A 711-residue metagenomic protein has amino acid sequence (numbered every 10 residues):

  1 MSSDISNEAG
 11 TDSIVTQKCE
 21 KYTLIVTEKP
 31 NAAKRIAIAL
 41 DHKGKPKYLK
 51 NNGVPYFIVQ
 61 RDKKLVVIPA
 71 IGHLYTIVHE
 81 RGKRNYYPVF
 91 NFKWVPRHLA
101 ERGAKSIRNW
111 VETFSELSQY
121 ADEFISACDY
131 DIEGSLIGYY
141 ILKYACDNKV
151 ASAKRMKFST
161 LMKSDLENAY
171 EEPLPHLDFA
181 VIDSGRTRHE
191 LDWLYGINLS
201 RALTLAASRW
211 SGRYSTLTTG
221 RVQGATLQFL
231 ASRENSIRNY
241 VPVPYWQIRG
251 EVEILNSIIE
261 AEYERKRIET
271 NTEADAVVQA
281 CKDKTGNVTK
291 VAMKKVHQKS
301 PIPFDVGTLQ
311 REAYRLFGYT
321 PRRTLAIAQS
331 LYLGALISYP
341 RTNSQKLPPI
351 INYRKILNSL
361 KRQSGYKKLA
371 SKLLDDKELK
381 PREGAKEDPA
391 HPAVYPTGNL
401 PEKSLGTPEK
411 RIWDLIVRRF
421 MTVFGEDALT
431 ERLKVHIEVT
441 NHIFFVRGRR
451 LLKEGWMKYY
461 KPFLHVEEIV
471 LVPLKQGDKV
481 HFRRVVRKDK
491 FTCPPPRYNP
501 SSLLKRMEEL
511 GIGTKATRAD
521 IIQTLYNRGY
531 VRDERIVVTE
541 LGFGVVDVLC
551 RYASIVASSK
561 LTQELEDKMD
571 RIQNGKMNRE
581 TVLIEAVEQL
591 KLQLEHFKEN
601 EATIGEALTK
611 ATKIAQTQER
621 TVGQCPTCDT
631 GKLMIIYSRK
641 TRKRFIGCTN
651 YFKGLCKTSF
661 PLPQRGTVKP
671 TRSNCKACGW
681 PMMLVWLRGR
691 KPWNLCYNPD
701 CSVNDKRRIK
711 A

Functional and structural regions predicted by a protein language model:
S2-I197: Intrinsically disordered, low-complexity regulatory segments
S2-L24, I107, Y144, A151 (+5 more regions): Basic, low-complexity terminal or inter-domain segments flanking catalytic cores
K21-L24, C128-D131, R213-T216, M293-I302 (+4 more regions): Conserved short loop/turn motifs at secondary-structure junctions
N51-R81, G224-E269, V423-I469, G647: Structured, non-catalytic alpha/beta "coupling" segments that mediate domain-domain communication and provide generic
K163-G250, M293-K294: C-terminal or mid-to-C-terminal helical accessory/interaction module adjacent to the motor/catalytic core
E269-F304, Q310: Metal- or metallocofactor-binding catalytic centers and their adjacent structured scaffolds across diverse enzyme
V291, K299-A313, S338-R341, P494-R506 (+1 more regions): Short acidic, hydrophobic short linear motifs in intrinsically disordered regions
